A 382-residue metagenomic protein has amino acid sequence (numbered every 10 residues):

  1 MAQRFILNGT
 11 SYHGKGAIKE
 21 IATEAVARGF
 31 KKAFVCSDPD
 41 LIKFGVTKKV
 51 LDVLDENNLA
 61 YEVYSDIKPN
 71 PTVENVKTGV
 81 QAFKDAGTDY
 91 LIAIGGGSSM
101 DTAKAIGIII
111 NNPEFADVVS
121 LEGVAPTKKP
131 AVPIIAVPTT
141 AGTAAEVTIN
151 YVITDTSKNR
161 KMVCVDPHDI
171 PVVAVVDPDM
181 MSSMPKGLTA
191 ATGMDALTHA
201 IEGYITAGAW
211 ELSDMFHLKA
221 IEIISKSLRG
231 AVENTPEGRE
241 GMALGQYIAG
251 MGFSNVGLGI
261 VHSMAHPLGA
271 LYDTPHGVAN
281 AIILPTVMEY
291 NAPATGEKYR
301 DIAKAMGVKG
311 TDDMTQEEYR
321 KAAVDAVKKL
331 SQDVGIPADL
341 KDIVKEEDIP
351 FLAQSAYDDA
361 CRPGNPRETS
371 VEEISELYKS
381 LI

Functional and structural regions predicted by a protein language model:
M1-Y64, L381: An N-terminal, well-structured beta->alpha segment
I18-I21, K43-V46, V73-V76, S99-A103 (+3 more regions): Short glycine/serine/threonine-rich phosphate/pyrophosphate-binding segments that cradle anionic phosphate groups
I42-F115, R229-R239: N-terminal small/polar loop signature for handling phosphorylated ligands or for N-terminal nucleophile
E74-D179: Glycine/threonine-rich beta-strand-loop-alpha-helix active-site module that forms ligand/phosphate-binding
N150-V256: Carboxylate- and glycine-rich phosphate/diphosphate-binding segment that chelates Mg2+/Mn2+
P267-M306: Catalytic phosphate/nucleotide-handling subdomain of diverse soluble enzymes
Y299, K309-I382: C-terminal charged capping/lid subdomain of soluble metabolic enzymes
